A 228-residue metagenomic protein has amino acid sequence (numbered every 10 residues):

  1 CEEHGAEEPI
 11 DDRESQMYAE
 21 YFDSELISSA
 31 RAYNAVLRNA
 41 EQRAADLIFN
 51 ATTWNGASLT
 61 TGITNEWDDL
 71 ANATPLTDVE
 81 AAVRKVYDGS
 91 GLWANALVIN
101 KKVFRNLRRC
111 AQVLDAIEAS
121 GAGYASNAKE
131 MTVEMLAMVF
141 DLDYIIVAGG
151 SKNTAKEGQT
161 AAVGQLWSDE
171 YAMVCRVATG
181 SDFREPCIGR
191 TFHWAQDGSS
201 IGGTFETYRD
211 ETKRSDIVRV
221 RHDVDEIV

Functional and structural regions predicted by a protein language model:
C1-E8, A30: Assembly/oligomerization interface modules of large self-assembling protein complexes
C1-H4, M17, S24, T64-T74 (+1 more regions): Sequence/fold signature of self-assembling virion shell proteins
P9-I10, Q196: A generic structural signal for ordered alpha-helices
D12-A94, K101-S120: Alpha-helical scaffold segments that mediate packing/assembly in large oligomeric complexes
N95-N100, I146-A148: A structural signal for short, well-ordered beta-strand segments and their strand-loop junctions that often border
